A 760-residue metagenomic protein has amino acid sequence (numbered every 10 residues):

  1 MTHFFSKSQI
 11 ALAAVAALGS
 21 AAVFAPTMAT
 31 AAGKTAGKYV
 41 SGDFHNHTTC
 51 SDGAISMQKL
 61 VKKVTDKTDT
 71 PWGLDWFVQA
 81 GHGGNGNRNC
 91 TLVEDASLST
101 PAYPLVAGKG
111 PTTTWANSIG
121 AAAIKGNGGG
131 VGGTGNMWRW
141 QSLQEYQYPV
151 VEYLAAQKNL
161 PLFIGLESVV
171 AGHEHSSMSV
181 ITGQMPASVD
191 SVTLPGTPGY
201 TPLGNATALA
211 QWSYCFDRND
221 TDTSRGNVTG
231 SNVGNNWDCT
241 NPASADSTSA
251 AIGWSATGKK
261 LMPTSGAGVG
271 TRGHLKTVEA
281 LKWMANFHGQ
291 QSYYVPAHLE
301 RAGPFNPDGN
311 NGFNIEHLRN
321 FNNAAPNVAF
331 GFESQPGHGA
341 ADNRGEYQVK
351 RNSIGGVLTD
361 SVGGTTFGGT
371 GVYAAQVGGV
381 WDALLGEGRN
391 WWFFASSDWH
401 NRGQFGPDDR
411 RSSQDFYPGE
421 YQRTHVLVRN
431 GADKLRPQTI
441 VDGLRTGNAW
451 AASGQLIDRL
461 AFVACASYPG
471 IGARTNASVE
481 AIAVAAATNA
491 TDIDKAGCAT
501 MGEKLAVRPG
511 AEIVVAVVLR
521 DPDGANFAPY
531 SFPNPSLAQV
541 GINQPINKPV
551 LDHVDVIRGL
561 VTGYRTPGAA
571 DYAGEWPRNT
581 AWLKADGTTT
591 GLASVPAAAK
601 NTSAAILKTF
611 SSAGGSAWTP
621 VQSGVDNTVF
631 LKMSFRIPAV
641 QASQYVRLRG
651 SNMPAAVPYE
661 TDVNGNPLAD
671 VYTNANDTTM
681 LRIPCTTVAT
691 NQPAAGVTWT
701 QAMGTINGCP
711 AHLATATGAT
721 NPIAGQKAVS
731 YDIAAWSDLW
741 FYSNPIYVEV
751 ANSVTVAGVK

Functional and structural regions predicted by a protein language model:
M1-A31: Gram-negative bacterial Sec-dependent N-terminal signal peptides
A31-K760: Extended, charged catalytic domains and RNA/DNA-binding interfaces, predominantly in divalent-metal-using enzymes
